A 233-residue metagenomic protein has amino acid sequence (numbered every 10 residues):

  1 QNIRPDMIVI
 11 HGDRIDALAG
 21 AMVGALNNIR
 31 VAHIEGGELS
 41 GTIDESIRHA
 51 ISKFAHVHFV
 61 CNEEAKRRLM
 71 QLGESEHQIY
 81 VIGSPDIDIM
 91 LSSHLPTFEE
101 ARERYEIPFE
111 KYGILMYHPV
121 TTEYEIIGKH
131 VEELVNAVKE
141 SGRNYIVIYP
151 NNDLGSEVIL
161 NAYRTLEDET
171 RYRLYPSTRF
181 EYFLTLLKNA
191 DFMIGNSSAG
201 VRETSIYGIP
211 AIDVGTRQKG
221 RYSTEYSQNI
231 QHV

Functional and structural regions predicted by a protein language model:
Q1-S75: Active-site and donor-binding regions of nucleotide-sugar-utilizing enzymes
D6-M7, Y112, D191-F192: Structural motif
I10-H11, L18-A21, H33-I34, H58 (+1 more regions): A donor-sugar binding/catalytic signature common to diverse glycosyltransferases and related nucleotide-sugar
H11, V60-N62, I82, I148 (+1 more regions): Replace "coordinates the UDP/GDP/TDP-sugar" with "coordinates nucleotide-activated sugar donors
F54-I127: A nucleotide-sugar donor-handling region in carbohydrate enzymes
V60, Y80-I82, R173-S177, Q231-V233: Short acidic-hydrophobic, aromatic-tinged amphipathic segments that line or gate anion-handling sites
P96-N189: Donor-nucleotide binding loops and adjacent catalytic segments primarily of GT-B fold Leloir glycosyltransferases
K219-V233: Change "using UDP/GDP/dTDP sugars" to "using nucleotide sugars
